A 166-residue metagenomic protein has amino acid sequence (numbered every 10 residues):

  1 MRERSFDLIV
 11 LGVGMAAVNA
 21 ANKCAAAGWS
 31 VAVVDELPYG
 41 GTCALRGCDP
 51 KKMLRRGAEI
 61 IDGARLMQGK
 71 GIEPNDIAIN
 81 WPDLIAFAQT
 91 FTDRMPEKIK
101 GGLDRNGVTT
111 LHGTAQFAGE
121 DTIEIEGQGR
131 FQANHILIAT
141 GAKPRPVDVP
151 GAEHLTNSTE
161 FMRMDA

Functional and structural regions predicted by a protein language model:
R2-A16: Beta1/beta-strand and adjacent pyrophosphate-binding region of the FAD-binding site in flavoprotein oxidoreductases
E3-F6, K23-W29, V34-D165: Glycine-rich flavin
